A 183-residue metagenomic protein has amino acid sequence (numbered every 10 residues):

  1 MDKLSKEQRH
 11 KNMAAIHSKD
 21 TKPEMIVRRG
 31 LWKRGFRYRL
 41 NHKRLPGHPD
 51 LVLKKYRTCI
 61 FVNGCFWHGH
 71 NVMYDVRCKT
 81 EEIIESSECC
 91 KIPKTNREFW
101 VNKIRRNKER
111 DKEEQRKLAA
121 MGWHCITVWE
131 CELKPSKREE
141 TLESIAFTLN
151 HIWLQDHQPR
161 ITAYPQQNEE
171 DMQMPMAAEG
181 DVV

Functional and structural regions predicted by a protein language model:
M1-T127, C131-V183: Nucleic-acid endo/exonuclease domains
